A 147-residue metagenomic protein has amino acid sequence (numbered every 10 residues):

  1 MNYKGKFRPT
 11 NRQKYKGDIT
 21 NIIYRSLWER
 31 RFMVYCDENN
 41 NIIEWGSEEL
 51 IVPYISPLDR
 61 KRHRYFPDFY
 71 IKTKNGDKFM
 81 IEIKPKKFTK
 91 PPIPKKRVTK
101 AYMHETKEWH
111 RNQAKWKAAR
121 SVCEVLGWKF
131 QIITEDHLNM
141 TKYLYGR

Functional and structural regions predicted by a protein language model:
M1-R147: Electrostatic, structured charged patches in enzyme active sites and in nucleic-acid/phosphate-binding
